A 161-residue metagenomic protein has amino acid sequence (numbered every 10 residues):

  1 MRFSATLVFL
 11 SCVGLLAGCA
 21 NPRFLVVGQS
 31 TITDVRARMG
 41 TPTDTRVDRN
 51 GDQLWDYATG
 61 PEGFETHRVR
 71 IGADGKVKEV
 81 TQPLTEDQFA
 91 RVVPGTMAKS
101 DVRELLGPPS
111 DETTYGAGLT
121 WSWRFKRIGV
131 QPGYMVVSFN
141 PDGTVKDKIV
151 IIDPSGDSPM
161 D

Functional and structural regions predicted by a protein language model:
M1-V8: Bacterial N-terminal signal peptides that target proteins for export
L15-G18: C-terminal motif of bacterial Sec signal peptides marking the signal peptidase cleavage site
A20-D161: Residues within mature, well-folded domains
